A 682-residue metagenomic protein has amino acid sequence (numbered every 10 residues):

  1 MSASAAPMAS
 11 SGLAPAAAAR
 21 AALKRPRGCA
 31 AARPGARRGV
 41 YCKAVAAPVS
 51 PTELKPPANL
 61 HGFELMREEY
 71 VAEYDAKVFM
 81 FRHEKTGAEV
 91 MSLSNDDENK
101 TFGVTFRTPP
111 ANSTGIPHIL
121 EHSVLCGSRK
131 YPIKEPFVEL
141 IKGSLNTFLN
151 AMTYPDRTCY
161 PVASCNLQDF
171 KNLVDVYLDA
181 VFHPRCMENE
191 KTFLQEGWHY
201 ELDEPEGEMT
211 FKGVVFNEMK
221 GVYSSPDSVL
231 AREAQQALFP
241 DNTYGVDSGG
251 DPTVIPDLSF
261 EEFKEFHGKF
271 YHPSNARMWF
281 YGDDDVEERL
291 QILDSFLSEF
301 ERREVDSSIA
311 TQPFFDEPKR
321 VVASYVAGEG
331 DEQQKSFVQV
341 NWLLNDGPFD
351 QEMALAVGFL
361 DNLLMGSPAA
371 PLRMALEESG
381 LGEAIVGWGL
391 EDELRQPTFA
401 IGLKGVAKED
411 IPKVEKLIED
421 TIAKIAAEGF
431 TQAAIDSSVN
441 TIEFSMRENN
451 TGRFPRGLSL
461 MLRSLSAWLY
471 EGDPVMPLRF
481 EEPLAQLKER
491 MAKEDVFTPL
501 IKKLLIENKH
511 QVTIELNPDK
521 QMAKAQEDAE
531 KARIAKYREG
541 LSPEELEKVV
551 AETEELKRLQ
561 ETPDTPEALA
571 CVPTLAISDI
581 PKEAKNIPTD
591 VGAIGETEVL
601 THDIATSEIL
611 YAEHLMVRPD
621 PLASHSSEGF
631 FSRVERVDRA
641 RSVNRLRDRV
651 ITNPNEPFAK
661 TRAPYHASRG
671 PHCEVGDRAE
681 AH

Functional and structural regions predicted by a protein language model:
M1-A3, R38-V49: N-terminal mitochondrial targeting presequences
M1-A32: N-terminal chloroplast transit peptides
A44-D97, A568-L610: N- or domain-start disorder-to-order transition segments that initiate the globular core
V45-N59, R107-P109, S123-P318, G328-Q351 (+3 more regions): Charge-rich, well-structured scaffold segments of protease-associated domains
G87-V90, T101, A231-E233, F337 (+4 more regions): Short glycine-rich loop/turn motifs
S92-T108, R618: Active-site scaffold of zinc-dependent metalloenzymes
I116, L120-V124: Active-site His/Glu-centered metal-binding helix of metallohydrolases
V322-S324: Membrane-proximal cytosolic interface modules of multi-pass membrane proteins
